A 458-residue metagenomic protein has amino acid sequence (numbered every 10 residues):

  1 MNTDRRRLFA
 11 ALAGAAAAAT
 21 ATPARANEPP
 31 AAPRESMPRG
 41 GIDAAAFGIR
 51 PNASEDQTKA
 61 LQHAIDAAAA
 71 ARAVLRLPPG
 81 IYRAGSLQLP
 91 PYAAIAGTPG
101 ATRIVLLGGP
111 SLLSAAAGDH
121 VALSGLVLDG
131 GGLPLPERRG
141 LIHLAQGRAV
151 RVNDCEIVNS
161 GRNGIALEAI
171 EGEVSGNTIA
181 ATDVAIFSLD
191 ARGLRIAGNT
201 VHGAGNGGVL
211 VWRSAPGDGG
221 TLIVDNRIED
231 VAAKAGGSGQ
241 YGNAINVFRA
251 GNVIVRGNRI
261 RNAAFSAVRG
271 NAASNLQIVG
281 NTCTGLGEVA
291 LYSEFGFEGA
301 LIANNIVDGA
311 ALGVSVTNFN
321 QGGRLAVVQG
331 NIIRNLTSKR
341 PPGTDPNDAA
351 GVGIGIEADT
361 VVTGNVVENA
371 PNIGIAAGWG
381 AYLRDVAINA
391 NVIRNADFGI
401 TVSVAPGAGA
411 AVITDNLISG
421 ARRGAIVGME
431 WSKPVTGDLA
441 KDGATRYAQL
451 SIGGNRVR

Functional and structural regions predicted by a protein language model:
M1-A16: N-terminal secretory signal peptides and thylakoid transit peptides that target proteins across membranes
T22-A46: C-terminal segment of N-terminal export signals and the immediately downstream linker at the start of the mature
A44-R76: Acidic Gly/Asp/Thr-rich repetitive segments characteristic of extracellular carbohydrate-active and adhesion proteins
Q62-A70, Y82-A96, R103-A149, A166-A169 (+5 more regions): Extracellular beta-strand-rich solenoid/capping regions of secreted or surface-exposed proteins that bind or remodel
A73, A84-L87, P99-G100, L106-S111 (+14 more regions): Short glycine/acidic-rich loop motifs that flank beta-strands on beta-rich extracellular proteins
P90-P91, P99, A116-G118, L123 (+32 more regions): Parallel beta-helix/beta-solenoid
A215-P216, K234-G242, K339-A349, K433-G443: Intrinsically disordered, low-complexity Ser/Thr- and acidic-rich flexible linkers and loops, especially at boundaries
